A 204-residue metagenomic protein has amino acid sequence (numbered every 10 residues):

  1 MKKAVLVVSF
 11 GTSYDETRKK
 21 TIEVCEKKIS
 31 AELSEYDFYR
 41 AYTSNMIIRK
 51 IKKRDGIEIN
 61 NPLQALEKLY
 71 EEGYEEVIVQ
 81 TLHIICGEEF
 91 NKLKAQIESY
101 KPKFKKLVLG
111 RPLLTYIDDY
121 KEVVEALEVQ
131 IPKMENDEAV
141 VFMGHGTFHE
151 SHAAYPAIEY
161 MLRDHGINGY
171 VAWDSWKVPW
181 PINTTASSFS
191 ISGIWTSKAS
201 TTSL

Functional and structural regions predicted by a protein language model:
M1-L204: Active-site-proximal alpha-helix that buttresses catalytic centers in soluble enzyme cores
